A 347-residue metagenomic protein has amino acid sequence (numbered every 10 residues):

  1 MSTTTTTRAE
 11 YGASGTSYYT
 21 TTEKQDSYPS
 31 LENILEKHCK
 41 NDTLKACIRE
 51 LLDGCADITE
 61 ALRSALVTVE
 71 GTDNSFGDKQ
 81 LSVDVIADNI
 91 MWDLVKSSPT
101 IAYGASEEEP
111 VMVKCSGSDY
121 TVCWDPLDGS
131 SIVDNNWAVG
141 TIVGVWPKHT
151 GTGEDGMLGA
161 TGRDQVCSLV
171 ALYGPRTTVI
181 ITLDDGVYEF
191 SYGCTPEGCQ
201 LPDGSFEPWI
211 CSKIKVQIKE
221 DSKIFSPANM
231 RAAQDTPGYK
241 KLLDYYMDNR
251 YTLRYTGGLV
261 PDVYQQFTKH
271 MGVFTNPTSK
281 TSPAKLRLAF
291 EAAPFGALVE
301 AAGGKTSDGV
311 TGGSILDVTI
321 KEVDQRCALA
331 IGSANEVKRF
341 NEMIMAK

Functional and structural regions predicted by a protein language model:
S2-V69, K79, V85-K347: IMPase-like, lithium-sensitive Mg2+-dependent phosphomonoesterase catalytic core
D73-G77: Short, surface-exposed loop/turn segments at secondary-structure junctions
